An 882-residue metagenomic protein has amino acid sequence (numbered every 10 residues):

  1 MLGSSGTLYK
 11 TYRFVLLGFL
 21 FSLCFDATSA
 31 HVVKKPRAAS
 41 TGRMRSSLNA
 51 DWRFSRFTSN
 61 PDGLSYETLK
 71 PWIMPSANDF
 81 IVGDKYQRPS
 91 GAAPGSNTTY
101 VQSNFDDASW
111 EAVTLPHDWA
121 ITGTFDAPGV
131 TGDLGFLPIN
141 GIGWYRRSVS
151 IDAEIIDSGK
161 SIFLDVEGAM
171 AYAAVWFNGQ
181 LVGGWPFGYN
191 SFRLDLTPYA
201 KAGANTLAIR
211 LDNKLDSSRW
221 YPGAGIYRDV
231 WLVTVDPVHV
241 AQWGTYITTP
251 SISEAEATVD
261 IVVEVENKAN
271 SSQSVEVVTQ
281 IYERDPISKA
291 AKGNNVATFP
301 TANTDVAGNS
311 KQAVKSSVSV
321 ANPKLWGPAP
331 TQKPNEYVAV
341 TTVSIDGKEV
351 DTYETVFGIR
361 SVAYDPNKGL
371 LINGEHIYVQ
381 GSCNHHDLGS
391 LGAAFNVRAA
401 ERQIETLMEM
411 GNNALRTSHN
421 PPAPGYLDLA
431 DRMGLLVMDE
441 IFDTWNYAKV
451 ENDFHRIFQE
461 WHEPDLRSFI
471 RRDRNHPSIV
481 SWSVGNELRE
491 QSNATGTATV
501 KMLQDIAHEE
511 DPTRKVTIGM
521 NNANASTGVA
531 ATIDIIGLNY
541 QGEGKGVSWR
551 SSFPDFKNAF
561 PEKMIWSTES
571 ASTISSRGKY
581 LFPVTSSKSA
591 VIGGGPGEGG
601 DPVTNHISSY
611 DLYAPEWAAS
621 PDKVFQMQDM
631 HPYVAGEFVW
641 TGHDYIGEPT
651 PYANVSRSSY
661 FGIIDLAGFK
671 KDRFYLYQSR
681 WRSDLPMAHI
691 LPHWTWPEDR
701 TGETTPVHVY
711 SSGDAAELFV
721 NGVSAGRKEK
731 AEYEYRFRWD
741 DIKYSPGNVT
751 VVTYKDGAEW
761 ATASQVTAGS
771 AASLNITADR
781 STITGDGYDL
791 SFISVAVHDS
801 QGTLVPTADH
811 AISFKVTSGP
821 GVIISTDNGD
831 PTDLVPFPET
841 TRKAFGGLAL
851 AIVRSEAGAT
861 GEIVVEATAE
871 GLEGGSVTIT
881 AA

Functional and structural regions predicted by a protein language model:
M1-H31: Fungal secretory targeting signals
V32-N60, S109-D152, F163-E167, A204 (+9 more regions): Non-catalytic, glycine-rich low-complexity segments
K35-A38, S46, S55-S59, Q87-R88 (+12 more regions): Accessory beta-strand-rich segments of carbohydrate-active enzymes
L48, T68-N97, Q180, D229 (+2 more regions): Extended substrate-binding grooves/exosites of carbohydrate-active enzymes
N190-F192, G308-N322, A731-R738, D833-A851: Aromatic sugar-binding surface patches on proteins that engage polysaccharides or sugar-phosphate polymers
A200-A204, V262-D365, W739-G747, K755 (+2 more regions): Extended acidic/polar, glycine-enriched regions that form or flank non-catalytic beta-rich accessory modules
I261-V265, V340-T342, V707-Y710, Y788-P806 (+2 more regions): Beta-strand-rich structural segments
S679-P706, S712-E717, W760, V766-F792 (+3 more regions): Short S/T/G/P-enriched beta-strand
